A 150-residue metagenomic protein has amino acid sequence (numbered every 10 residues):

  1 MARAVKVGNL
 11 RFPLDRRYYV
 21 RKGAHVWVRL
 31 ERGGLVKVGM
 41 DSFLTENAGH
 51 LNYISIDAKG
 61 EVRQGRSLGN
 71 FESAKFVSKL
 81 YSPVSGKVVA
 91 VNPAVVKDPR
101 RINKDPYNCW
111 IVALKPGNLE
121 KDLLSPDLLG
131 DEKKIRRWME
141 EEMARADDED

Functional and structural regions predicted by a protein language model:
M1-A58, Q64-S67, S78, A90-D150: Non-catalytic terminal segments and appended small domains
R63-Q64, V84: A cytosolic small-molecule/anion-sensing beta-strand core signal
K79-P83: Histidine- and aromatic-rich ligand-binding microenvironments
